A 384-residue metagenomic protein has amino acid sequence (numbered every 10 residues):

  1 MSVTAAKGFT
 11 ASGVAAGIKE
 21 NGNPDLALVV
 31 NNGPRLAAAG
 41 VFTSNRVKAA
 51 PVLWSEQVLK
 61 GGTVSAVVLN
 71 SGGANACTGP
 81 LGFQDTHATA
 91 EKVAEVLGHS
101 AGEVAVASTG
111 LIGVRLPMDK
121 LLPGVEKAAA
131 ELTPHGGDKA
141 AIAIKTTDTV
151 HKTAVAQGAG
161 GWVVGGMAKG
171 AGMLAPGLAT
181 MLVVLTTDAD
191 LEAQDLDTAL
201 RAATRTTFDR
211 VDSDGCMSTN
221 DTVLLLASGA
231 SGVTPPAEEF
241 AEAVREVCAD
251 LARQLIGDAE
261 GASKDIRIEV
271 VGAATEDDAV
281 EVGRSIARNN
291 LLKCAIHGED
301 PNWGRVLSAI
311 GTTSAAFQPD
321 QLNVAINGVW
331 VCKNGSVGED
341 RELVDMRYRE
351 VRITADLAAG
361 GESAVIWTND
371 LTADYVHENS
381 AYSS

Functional and structural regions predicted by a protein language model:
M1-N70, A74-Q84, A94-S384: A structural signal for small-residue-enriched, beta-sheet-centric alpha/beta enzyme cores and oligomeric scaffold folds
A90: Generic structural marker for isolated residues within well-ordered, non-membrane alpha-helices of soluble domains
